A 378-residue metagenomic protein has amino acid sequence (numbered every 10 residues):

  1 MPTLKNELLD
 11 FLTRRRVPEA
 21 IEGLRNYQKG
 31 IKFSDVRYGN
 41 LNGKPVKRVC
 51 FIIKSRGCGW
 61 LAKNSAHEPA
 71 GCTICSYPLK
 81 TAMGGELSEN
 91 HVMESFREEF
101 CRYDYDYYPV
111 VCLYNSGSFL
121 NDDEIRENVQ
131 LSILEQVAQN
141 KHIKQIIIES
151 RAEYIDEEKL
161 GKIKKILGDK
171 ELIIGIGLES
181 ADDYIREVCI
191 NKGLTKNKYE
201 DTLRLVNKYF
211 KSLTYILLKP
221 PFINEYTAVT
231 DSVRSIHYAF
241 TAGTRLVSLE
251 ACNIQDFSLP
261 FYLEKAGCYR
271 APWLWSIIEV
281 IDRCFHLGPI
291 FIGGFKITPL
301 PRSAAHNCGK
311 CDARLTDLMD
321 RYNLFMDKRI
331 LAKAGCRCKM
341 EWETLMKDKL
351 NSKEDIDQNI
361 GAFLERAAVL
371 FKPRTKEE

Functional and structural regions predicted by a protein language model:
M1-E22, C252-E378: Auxiliary Fe-S-binding modules of radical SAM enzymes
P2-H91, S95-Y107: N-terminal [4Fe-4S]-dependent radical SAM core
S76-F96, Y103-E127, A138-D156, E171-K198 (+2 more regions): Core AdoMet radical
E99-Y105, I133-K141, G161-E171, L203-Y209 (+1 more regions): Acidic (Asp/Glu)-rich catalytic clusters
G117-F119, A152-Y154, L178-D182, L218-F222 (+2 more regions): Active-site-proximal loop/turn and secondary-structure-junction residues that shape catalytic pockets, frequently
D123-L131, D156-K165, Y226: Distinct, well-ordered alpha-helical segments
I147-E149, Y184-K192, L218-Y226, L263-C268: Surface-exposed cleft-lining segments at the edges of enzyme active sites
N197-S258, W275-F295: Conserved C-terminal portion of the radical SAM core fold that forms the substrate/S-adenosylmethionine-binding
